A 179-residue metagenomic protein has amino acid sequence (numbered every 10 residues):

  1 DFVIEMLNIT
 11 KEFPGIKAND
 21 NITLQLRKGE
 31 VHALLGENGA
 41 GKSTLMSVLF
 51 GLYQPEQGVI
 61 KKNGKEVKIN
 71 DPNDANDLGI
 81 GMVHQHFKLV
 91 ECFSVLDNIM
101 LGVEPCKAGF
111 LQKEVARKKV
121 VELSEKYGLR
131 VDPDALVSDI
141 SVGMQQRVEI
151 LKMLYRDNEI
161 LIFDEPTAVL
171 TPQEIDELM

Functional and structural regions predicted by a protein language model:
D1-M179: Glycine-rich phosphate-binding loops of nucleotide-dependent enzymes
